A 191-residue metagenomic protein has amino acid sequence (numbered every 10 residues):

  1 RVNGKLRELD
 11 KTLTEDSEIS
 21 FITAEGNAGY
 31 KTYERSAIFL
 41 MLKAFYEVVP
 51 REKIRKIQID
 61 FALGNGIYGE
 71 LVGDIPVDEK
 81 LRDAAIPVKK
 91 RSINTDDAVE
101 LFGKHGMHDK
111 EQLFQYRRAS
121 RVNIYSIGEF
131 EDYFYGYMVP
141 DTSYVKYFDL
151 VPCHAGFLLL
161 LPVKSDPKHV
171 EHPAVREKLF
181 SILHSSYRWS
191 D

Functional and structural regions predicted by a protein language model:
N3, K11-T32, A44, K53-D191: Auxiliary tRNA-acceptor-end handling modules of aminoacyl-tRNA synthetases
A37-P50: Short amphipathic alpha-helix segments
